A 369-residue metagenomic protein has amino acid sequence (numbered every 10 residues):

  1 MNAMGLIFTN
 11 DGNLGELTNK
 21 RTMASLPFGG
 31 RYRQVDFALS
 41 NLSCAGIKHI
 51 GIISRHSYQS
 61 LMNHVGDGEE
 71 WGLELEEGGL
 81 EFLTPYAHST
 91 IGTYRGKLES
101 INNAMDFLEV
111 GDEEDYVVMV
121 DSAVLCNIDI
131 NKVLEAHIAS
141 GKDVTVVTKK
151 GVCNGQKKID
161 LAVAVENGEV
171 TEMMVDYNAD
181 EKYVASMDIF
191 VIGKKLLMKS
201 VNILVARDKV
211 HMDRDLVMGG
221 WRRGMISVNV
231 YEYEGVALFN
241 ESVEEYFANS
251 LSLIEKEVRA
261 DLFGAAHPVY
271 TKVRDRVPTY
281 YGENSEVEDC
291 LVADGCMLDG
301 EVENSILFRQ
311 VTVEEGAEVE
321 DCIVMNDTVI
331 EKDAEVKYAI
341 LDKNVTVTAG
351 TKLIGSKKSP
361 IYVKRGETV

Functional and structural regions predicted by a protein language model:
M1-F8, K195, I203-V369: Left-handed beta-helix
M1-L251, V363: Unchanged
